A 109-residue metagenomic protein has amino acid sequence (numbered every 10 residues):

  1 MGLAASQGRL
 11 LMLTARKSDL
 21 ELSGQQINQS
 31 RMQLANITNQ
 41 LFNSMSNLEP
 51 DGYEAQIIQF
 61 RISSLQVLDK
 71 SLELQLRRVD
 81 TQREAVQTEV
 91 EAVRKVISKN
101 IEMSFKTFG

Functional and structural regions predicted by a protein language model:
M1-G109: Amphipathic alpha-helical polymerization modules
